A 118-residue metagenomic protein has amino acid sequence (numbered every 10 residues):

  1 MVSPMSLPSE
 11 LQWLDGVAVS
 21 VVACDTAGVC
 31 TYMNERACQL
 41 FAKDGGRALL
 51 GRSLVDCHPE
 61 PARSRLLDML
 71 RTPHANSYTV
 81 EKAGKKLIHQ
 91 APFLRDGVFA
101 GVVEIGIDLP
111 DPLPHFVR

Functional and structural regions predicted by a protein language model:
V2-M33: Sensory modules in modular signal-transduction proteins
A27, R36-V117: Sensory/regulatory domains in signal-transduction proteins
